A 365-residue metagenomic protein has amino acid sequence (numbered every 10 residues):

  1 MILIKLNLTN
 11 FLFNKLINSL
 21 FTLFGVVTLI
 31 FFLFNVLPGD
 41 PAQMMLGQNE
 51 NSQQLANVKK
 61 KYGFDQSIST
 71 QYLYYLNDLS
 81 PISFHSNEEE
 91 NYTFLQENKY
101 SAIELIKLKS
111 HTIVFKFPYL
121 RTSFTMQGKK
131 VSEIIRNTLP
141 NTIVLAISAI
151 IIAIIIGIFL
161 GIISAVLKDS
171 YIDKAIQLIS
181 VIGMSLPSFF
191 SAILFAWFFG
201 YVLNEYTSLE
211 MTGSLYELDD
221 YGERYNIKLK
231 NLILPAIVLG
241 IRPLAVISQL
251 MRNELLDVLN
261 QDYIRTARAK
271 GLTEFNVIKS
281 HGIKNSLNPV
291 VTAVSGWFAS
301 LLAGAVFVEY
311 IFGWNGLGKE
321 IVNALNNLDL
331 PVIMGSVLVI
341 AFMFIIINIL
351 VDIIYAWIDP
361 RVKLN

Functional and structural regions predicted by a protein language model:
M1-S67, N137, I154, I163 (+2 more regions): N-terminal signal-anchor/first transmembrane alpha helix
I4-K5, D65-I154, I158: An internal, D/E-rich "acidic patch" concept
L8, L12, L16, Q54 (+12 more regions): Hydrophobic alpha-helical segments of integral membrane proteins, encompassing both true transmembrane helices
T9, L139-V144, S148-I172, S188 (+2 more regions): Alpha-helical transmembrane segments of integral membrane proteins, especially multi-pass inner/plasma-membrane
N18, V26, I152-A153, S180 (+4 more regions): Transmembrane alpha-helical core residues of multi-pass small-molecule transporters, especially secondary transporters
L23-S80, F84-Y100, L203-Y225: Hydrophobic alpha-helical transmembrane segments of membrane transport/permease proteins and related membrane-embedded
I30-V36, Q66, I179-T212, V238-L244: Membrane-water interface segments at the C-terminal ends of transmembrane alpha-helices in multi-pass inner-membrane
M45, E88-E89, R121-S123, S191-A192 (+4 more regions): Short, hydrophobic secondary-structure boundary micro-motifs
